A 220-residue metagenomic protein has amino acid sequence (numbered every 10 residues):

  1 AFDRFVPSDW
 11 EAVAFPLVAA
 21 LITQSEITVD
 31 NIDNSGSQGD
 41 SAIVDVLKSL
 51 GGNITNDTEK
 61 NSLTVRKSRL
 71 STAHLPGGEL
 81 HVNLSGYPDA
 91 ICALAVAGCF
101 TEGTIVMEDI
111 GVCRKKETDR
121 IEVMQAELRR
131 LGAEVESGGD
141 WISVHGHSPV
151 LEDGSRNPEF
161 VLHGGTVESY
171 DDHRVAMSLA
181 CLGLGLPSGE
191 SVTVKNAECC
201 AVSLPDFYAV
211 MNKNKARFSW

Functional and structural regions predicted by a protein language model:
A1-W220: Short, structured segments at the rim of ligand-binding sites
